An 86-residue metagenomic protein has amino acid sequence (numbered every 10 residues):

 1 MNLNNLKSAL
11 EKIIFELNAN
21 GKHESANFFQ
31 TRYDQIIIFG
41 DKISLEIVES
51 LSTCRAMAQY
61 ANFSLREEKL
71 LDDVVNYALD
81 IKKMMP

Functional and structural regions predicted by a protein language model:
M1-Q30, V75-A78: Short terminal alpha-helical segments
L3-L6, I37-G40, E46, F63-E67 (+1 more regions): Intrinsic-disorder-associated interaction segments
N18-A58: Amphipathic alpha-helical interaction modules
E49-P86: Amphipathic alpha-helical binding modules
